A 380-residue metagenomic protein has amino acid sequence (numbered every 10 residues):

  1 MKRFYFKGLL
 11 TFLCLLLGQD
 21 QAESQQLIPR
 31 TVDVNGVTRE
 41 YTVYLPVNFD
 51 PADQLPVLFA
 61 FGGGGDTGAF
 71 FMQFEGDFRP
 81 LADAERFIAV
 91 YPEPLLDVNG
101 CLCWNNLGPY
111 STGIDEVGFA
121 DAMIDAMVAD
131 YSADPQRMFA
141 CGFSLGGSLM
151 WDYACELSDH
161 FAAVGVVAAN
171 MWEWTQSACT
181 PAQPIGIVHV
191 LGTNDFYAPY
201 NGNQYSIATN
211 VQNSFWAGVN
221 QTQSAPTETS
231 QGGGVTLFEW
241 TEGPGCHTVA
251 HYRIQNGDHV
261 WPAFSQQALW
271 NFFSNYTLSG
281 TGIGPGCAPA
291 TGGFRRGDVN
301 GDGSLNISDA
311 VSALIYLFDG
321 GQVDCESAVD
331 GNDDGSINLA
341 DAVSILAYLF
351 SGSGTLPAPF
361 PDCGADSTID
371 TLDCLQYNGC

Functional and structural regions predicted by a protein language model:
F4-L16: Sec-dependent N-terminal signal peptides
Q21-V57, I88, M138-M171, T175 (+4 more regions): A domain-start/cap signature at the N-terminus of enzymes
L27-N48, A52-F139, S148, D152 (+1 more regions): Serine-hydrolase catalytic machinery in alpha/beta-hydrolase-like enzymes
H189-L191: Short beta-strand/loop motif that positions the catalytic acidic residue of the alpha/beta-hydrolase fold
N194-A198, H259-V260: Acidic catalytic loop of the alpha/beta-hydrolase fold
S265-G282: Catalytic active-site module of serine/aspartate enzymes centered on a nucleophile-bearing elbow/loop
G282-C380: Cellulosome-associated attachment modules in secreted, modular CAZymes
